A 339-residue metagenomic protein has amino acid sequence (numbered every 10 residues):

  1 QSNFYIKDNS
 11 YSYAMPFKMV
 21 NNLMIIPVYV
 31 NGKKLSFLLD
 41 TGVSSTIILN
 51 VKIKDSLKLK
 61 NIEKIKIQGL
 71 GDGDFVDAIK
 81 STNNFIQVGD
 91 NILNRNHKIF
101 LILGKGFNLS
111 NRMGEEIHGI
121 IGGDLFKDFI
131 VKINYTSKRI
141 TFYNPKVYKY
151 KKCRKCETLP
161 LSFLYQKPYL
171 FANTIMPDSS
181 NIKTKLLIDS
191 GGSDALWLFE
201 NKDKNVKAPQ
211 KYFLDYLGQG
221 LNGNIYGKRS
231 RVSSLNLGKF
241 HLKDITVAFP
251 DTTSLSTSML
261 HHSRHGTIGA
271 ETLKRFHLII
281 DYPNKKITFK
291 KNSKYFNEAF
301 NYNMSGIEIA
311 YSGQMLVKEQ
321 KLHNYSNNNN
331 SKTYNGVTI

Functional and structural regions predicted by a protein language model:
Q1-I339: Pepsin/retropepsin-fold aspartyl endopeptidases
